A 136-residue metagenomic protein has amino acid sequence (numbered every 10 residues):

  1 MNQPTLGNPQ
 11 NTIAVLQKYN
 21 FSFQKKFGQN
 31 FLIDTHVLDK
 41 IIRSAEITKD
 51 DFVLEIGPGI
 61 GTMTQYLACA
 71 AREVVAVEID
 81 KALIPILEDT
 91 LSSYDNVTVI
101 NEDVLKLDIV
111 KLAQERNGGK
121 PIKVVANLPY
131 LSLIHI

Functional and structural regions predicted by a protein language model:
M1-I134: Catalytic cores of RNA-modifying enzymes
